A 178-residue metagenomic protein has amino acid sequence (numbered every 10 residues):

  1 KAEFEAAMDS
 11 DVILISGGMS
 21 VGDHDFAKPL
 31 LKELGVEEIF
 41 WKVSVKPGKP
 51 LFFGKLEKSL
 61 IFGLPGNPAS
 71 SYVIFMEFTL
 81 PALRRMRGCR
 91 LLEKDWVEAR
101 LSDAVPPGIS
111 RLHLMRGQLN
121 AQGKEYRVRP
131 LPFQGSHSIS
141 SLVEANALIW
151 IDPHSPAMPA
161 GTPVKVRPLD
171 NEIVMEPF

Functional and structural regions predicted by a protein language model:
K1-F26, L30-G35: N-terminal small/polar loop signature for handling phosphorylated ligands or for N-terminal nucleophile
L30-F178: Flexible glycine/proline-rich
